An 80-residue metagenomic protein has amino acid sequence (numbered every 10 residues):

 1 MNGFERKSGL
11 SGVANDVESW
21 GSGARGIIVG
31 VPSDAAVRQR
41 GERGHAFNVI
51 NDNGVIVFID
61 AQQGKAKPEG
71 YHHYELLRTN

Functional and structural regions predicted by a protein language model:
M1-N80: Catalytic toxin/effector domains delivered as secreted proteins or via bacterial secretion systems
